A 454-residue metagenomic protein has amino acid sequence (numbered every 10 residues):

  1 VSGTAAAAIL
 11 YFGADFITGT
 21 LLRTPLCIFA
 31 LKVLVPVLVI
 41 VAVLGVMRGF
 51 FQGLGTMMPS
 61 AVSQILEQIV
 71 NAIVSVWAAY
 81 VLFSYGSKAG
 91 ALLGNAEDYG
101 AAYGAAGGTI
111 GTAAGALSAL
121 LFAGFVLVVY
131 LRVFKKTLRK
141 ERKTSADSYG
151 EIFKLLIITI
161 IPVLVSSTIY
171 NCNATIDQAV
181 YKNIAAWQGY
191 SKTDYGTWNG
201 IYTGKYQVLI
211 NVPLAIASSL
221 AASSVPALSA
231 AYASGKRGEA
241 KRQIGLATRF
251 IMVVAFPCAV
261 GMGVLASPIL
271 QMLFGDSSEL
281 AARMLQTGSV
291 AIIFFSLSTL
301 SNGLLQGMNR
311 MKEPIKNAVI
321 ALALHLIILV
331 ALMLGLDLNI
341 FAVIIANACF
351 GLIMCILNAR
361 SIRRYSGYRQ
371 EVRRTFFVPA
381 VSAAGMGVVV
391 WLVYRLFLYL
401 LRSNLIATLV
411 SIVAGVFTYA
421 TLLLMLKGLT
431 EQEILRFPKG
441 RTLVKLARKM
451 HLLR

Functional and structural regions predicted by a protein language model:
V1, F153, I157, T203 (+5 more regions): Interfacial transmembrane-helix starts/ends
V1, L214-S234, T248: Helix-loop junctions and terminal segments of transmembrane helices in multi-pass membrane transport/translocation
F16-L34, M262-I292: Interfacial segments at transmembrane-helix termini and the short loops linking adjacent helices
V41-Q64, V290-I320: Membrane-interface junctions at transmembrane-helix termini in multi-pass inner-membrane proteins
M58, I69-L121, F125-V126, K312 (+4 more regions): Membrane-interface helix-loop junctions in multi-pass transport and translocation proteins
K88-A106, G124-S167, R364-P379, L435: Interhelical loop/hinge segments that connect adjacent transmembrane helices in multipass membrane
T112-G115, A119, A123, L127 (+3 more regions): Transmembrane helical elements of multi-pass membrane transporters/channels
L392-R454: Membrane-proximal transmembrane or re-entrant/amphipathic helices at the cytosolic face
